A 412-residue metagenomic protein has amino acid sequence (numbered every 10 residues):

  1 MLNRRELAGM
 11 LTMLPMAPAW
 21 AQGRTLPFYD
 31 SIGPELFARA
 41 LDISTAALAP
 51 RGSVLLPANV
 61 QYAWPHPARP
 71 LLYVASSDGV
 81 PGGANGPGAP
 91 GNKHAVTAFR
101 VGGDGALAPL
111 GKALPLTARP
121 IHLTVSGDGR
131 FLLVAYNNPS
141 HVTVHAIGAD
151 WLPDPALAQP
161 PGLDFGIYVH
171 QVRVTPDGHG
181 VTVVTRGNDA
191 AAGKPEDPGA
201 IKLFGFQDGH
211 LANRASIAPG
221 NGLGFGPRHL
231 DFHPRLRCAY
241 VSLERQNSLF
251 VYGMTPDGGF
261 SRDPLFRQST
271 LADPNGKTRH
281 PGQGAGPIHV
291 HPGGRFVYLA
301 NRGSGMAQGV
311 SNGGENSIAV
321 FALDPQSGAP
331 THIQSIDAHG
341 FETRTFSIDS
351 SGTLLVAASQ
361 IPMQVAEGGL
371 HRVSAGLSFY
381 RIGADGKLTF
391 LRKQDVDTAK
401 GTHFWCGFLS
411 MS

Functional and structural regions predicted by a protein language model:
M1-P15: N-terminal secretory signal peptides and thylakoid transit peptides that target proteins across membranes
S31-G33, S77-G79, N137, R186-G187 (+4 more regions): Short loop/turn segments immediately following the C-termini of beta-strands
I32, G83-K93, N137-S140, A191-G199 (+3 more regions): Short, solvent-exposed loop/turn segments at conserved positions within beta-propeller repeat blades
A40-T45, R100-G105, A146-L152, G205-H210 (+3 more regions): Short loop/turn segments immediately following beta-strands, especially the blade-tip and inter-blade linker loops
A49-V54, P109-A113, L157-G162, R214-G220 (+3 more regions): A short beta-strand motif characteristic of beta-propeller blades
P57-P67, L116-G127, G162-P176, N221-L236 (+4 more regions): Beta-rich, blade/repeat-based domains predominating in secreted/periplasmic proteins but also intracellular
P109-R173: Asp-box/WD-like beta-propeller blade repeats and closely related beta-sheet repeat scaffolds
